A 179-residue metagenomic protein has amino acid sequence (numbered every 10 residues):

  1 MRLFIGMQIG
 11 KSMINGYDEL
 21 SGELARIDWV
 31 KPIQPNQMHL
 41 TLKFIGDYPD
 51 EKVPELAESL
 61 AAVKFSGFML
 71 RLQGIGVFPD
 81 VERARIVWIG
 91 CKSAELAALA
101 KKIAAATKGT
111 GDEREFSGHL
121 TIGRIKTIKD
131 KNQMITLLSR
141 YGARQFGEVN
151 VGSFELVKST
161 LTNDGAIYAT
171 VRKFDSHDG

Functional and structural regions predicted by a protein language model:
M1-G179: Histidine-dependent nucleotide/RNA phosphoesterase domain, centered on the 2H-phosphoesterase fold with its duplicated
